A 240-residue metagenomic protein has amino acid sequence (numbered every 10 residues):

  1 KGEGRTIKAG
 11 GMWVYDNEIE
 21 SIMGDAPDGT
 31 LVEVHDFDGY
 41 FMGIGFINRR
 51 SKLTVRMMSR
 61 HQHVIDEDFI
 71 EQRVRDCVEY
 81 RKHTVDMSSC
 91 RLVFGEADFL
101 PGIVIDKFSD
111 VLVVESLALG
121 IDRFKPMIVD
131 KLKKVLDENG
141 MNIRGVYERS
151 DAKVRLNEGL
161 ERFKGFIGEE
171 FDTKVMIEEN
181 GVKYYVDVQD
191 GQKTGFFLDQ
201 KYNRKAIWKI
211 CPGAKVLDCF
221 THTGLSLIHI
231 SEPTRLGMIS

Functional and structural regions predicted by a protein language model:
K1-S109: Non-catalytic accessory regions of SAM-dependent methyltransferases
D28, P212-G213: Short, flexible surface segments
V93-L100, V104-D106, K125-F196: Non-catalytic substrate-recognition/targeting regions of SAM-dependent transferases
D110, Y184, N203, F220: Conserved hydrophobic/aromatic pocket- or pore-lining residues that grip, position, or stack substrates in active sites
A206-P212: Glycine-rich helix-loop-beta junction characteristic of Rossmann-like nucleotide cofactor-binding loops
G213-F220: Conserved class I S-adenosyl-L-methionine
G224-L225: Glycine-rich SAM-binding Motif I of class I
I228-S240: Single conserved hydrophobic/aromatic residue that forms the stacking wall/gate of nucleotide- or nucleobase-binding
